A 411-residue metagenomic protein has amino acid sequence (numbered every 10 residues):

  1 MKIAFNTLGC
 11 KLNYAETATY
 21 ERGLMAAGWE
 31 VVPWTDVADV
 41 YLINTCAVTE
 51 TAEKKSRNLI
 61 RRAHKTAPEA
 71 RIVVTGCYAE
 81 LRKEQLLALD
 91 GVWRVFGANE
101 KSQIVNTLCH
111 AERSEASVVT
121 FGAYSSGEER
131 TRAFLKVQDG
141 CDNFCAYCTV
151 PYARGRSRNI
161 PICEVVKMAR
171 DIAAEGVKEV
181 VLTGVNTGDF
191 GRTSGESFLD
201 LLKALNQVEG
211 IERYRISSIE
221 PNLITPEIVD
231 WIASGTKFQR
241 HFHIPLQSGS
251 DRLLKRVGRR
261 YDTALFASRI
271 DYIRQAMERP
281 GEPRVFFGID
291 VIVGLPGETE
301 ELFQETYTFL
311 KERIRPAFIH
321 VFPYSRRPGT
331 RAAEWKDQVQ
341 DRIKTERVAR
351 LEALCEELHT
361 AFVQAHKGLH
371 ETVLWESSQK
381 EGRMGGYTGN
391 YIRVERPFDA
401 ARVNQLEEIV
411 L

Functional and structural regions predicted by a protein language model:
M1-D189, K203, E227, F242 (+8 more regions): Proteins enriched for Cys/Gly/acidic motifs involved in redox and nucleic-acid/cofactor modification
D36-V37, D142, Q247-G249, Q379-E381 (+1 more regions): Short strand-connecting beta-turns/loops that link adjacent beta-strands
I72-V73, L81-R82, A174-E301: Conserved SAM/AdoMet-binding glycine-rich loop
G91, A233-R240, R313-A317: Glycine-enriched alpha-helix->loop->beta-strand junction motifs that scaffold or abut catalytic
S102, N143, G188, N222 (+3 more regions): Glycine-centered loop/turn positions within well-structured domains that cap or flank conserved ligand/cofactor-binding
C145, L182, I216, I244 (+5 more regions): Conserved, mostly hydrophobic/aromatic
L254-V257, R331-W335: Short acidic, glycine/proline-rich loop/turn micro-motifs
P323, E334-L411: Terminal RNA-binding accessory module
